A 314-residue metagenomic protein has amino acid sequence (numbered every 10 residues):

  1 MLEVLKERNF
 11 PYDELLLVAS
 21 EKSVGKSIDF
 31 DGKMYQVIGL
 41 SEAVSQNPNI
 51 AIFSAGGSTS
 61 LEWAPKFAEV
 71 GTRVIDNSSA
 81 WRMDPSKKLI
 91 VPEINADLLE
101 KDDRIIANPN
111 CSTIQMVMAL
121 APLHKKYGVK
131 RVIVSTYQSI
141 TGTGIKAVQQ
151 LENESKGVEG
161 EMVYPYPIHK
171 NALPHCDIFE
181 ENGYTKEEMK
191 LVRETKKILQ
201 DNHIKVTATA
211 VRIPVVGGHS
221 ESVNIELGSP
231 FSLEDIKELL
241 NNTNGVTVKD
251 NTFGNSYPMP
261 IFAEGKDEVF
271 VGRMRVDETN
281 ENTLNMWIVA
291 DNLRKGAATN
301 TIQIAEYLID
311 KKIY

Functional and structural regions predicted by a protein language model:
M1-I168, H203-K205, V269-F270, M274-N280 (+3 more regions): N-terminal Rossmann-like NAD(P) cofactor-binding subdomain of oxidoreductases, focused on the glycine-rich
A51, I140-Y314: Charged docking surfaces used in two-component/phosphorelay signaling
